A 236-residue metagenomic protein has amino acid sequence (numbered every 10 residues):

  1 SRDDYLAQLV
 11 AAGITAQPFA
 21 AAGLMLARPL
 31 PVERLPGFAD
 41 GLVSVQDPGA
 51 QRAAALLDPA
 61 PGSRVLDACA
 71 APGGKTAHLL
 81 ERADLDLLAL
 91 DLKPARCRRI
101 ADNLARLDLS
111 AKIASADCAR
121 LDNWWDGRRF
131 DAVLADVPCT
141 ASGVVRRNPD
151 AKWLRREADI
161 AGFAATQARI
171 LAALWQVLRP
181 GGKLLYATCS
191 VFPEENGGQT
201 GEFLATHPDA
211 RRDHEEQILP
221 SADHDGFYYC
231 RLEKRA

Functional and structural regions predicted by a protein language model:
S1-A236: S-adenosylmethionine
